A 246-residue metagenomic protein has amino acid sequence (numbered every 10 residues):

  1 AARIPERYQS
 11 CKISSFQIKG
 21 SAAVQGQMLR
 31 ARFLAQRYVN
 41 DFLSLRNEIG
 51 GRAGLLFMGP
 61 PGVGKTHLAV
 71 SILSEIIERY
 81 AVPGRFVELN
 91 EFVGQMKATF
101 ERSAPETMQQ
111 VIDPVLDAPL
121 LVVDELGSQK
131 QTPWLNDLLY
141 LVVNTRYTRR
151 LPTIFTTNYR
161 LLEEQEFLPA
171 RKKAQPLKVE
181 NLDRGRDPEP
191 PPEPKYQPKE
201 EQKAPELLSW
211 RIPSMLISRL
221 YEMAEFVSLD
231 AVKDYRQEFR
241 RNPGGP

Functional and structural regions predicted by a protein language model:
A1-E6: Interdomain "pre-motor" coupling segment immediately N-terminal to P-loop NTPase/helicase cores
Q17-L55: Pre-Walker A (pre-P-loop) alpha-helix and adjacent loop at the N terminus of AAA/AAA+ ATPase modules, a conserved
G26-M28, R32, L73, I77-D117 (+1 more regions): Short glycine-rich substrate-engagement loop in P-loop NTPases that contacts/grips substrate
V39-L43, Q95-L121, N136-T145, M215: Conserved alpha-helical scaffold flanking the Walker A/P-loop in AAA+ ATPase domains
E48-A69: Walker A/P-loop nucleotide-binding motif
L73, E78, G94, A98-T99 (+1 more regions): Replace "adjacent to P-loop NTPase cores in ATP/GTP-dependent enzymes" with "adjacent to NTP-binding cores
V82-P83, D117-L120, R149-F155: Loop/turn-to-beta-strand initiation segments
D124: Short basic (Lys/Arg) and small-residue
